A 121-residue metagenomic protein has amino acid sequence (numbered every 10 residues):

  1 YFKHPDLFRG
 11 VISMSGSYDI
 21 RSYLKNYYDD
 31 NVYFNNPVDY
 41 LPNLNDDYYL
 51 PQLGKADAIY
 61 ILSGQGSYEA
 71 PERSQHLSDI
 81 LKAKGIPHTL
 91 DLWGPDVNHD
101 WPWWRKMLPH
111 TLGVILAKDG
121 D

Functional and structural regions predicted by a protein language model:
Y1-D121: Non-catalytic cap/lid and distal C-terminal segments of serine-dependent acyl enzymes
